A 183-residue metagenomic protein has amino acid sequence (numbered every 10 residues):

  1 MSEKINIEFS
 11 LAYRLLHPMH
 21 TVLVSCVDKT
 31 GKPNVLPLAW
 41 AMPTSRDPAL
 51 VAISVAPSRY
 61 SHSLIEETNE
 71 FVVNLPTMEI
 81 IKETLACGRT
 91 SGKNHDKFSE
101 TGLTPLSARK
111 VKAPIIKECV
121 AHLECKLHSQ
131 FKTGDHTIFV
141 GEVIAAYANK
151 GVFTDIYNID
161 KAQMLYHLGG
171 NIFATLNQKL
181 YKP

Functional and structural regions predicted by a protein language model:
M1-P183: Basic, polyanion-binding surface patches
